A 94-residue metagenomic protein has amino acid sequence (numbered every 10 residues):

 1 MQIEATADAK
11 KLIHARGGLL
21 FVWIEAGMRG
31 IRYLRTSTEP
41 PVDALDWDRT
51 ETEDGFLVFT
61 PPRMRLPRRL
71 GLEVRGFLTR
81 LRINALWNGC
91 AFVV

Functional and structural regions predicted by a protein language model:
M1-V94: Domain-level signature for proteins that mediate thiol-based redox and metal-cofactor handling
